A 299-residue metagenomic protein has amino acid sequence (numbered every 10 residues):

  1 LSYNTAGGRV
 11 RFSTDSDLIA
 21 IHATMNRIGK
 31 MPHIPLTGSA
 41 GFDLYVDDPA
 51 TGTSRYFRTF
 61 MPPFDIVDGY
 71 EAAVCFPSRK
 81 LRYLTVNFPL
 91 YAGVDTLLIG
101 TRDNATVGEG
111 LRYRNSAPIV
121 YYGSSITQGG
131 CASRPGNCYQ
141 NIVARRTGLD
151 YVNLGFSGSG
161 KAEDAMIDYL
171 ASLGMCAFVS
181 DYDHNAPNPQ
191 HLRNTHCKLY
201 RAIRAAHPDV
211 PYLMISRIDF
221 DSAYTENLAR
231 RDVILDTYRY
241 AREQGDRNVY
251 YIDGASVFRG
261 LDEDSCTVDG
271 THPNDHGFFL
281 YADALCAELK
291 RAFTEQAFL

Functional and structural regions predicted by a protein language model:
L1-P118, K290-L299: N-terminal secretory targeting modules
S116-Q140: Catalytic nucleophile-elbow at a beta strand-turn-alpha helix junction centered on a G-D-S/GDSL motif, marking
P118-Y121, Y151-L154, A177-D181, P211-I215 (+1 more regions): Structural recognition of the beta-strand scaffold that forms the well-ordered cores of secreted hydrolase catalytic
C131, P135, V143, G160-D209 (+1 more regions): Oxyanion-hole/transition-state-stabilizing segment in secreted/luminal serine hydrolases and related acyltransferases
S133-I142, A229-T237: Short, solvent-exposed amphipathic alpha-helices that sit in or adjacent to ligand/effector-binding or catalytic
Q140-V152, R239: Short helix-loop-beta junction
L149-E163: Short connector loops at secondary-structure junctions
D221-L299: Catalytic His-Asp segment of secreted/periplasmic serine-dependent ester chemistry enzymes
